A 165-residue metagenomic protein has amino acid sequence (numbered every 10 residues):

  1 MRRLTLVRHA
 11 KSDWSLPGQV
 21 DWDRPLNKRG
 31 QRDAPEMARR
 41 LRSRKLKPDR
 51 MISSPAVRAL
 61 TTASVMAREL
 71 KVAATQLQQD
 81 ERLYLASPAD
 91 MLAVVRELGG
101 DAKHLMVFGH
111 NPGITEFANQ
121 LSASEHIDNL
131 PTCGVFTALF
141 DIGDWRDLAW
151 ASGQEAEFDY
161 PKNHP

Functional and structural regions predicted by a protein language model:
R2-L83, D90, I127-D128, P165: Active-site-proximal alpha-helix that buttresses catalytic centers in soluble enzyme cores
L4, K103-M106, V135: Residue-level preference for the first positions of well-ordered beta-strands
K11, A56, P112, I142 (+1 more regions): Short, glycine/serine-rich, charged loops/turns that create anion-binding and catalytic segments at active sites
R44-L46, L98-K103: Glycine-rich phosphate-binding loop signature in dinucleotide/nucleotide-binding domains
A102-A118, S122: A glycine-rich beta-strand to alpha-helix segment that forms a phosphate/ribose-binding loop at ligand/cofactor sites
E125-A156: Domain-level recognition of soluble alpha/beta enzyme cores, biased toward histidine phosphatases/phosphomutases
Q154-P165: Charged phosphate-binding loop/patch that engages nucleotide di/tri-phosphates or the phosphate backbone of nucleic
